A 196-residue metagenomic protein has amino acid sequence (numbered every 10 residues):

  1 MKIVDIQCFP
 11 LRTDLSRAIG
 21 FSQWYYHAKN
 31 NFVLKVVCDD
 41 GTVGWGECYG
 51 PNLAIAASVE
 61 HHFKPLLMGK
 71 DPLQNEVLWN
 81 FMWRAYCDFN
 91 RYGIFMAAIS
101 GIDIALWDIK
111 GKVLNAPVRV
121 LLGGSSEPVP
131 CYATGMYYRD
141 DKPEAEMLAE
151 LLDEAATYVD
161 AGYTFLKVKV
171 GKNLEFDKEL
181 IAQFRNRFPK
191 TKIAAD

Functional and structural regions predicted by a protein language model:
M1, S100, A161: Structured loop/turn residues at beta-strand edges in well-structured enzyme cores
M1-W45, Y49: Structured beta-strand/loop patches that form or line metal/cofactor-binding pockets in enzymes
F9-R12, D88, Y137: Active-site/binding-pocket entry motifs
W24, A85, A98, E146-M147 (+1 more regions): Residues that cap or flank secondary-structure elements
V37-V113: Metal- or metallocofactor-binding catalytic centers and their adjacent structured scaffolds across diverse enzyme
D103-R139: Glycine-rich, aromatic-flanked loop segments that form ligand/cofactor-binding clefts across common enzyme folds
E127-D196: Metal-dependent enolase-superfamily TIM-barrel catalytic cores that perform enediolate-based chemistry
